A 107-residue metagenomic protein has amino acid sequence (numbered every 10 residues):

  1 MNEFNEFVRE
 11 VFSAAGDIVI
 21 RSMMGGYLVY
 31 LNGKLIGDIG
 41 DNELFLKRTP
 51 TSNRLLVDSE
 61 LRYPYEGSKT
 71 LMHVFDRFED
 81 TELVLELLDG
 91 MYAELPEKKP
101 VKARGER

Functional and structural regions predicted by a protein language model:
M1-R107: Charge-dense, helix-prone N-terminal extensions
